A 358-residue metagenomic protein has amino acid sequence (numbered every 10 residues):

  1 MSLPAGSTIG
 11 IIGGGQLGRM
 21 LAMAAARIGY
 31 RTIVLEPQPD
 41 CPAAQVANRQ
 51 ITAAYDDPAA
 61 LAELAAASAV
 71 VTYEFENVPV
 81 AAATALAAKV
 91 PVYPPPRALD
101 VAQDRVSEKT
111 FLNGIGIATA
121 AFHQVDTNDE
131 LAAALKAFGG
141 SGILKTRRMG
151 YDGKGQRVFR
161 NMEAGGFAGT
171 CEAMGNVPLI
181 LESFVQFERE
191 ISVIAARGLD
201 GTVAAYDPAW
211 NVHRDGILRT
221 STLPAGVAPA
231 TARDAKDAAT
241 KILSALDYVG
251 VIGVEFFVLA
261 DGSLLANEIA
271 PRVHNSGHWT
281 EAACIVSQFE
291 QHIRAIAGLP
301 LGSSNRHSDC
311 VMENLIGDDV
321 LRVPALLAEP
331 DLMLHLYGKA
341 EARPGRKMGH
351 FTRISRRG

Functional and structural regions predicted by a protein language model:
M1-T110, G114, D129: ATP-binding N-terminal substructure of ATP-dependent carboxylate-amine bond-forming enzymes
V101-S192, A196-D215, R219-I242, S355-R356: Active-site nucleotide/adenylate-binding loops and adjacent lid/helix of ATP-dependent enzymes
A121, S141-L144, V177-E182, I252-G253 (+2 more regions): A short linear hydrophobic-aromatic micro-motif
A195-L199, F256-A260, G338: Short, low-complexity Ser/Thr-rich regulatory SLiMs
A204, I252, L264-E268: Protein kinase-like catalytic core scaffold
R233-V254, A260, A270-D318: Active-site "cap" helix and flanking loop/linker of ATP-utilizing ligase/carboxylase catalytic domains
R294-G358: Peripheral (often C-terminal) accessory segments that flank ATP-dependent C-N-forming ligase machineries
